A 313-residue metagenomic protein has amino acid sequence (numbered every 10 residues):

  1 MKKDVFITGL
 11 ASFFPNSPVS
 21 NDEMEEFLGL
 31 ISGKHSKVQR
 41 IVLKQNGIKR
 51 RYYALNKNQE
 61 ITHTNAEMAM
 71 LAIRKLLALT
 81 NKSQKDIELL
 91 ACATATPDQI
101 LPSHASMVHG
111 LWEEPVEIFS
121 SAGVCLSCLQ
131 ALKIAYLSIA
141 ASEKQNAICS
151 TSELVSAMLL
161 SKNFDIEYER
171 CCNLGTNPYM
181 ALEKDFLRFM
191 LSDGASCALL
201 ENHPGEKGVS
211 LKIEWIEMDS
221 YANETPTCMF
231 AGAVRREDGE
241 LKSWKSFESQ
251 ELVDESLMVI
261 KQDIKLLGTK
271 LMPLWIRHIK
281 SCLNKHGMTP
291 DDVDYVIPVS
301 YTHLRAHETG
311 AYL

Functional and structural regions predicted by a protein language model:
M1-H63, T176-T269, R277: Condensing-enzyme catalytic core mediating Claisen C-C bond formation in acyl metabolism
V19, L101-S103, L132-K133, M158-N163: Short acidic, glycine/serine/threonine-rich loops at helix termini
Q39, L43-Y53, I61-N65, T94-N146 (+1 more regions): Conserved catalytic cysteine-centered active-site region of acyl-thioester-dependent Claisen-condensing enzymes
A72-I87, H278-D292: Phosphate/pyrophosphate-binding loops at sites that engage ATP/ADP/AMP, CoA/4′-phosphopantetheine, polyphosphate
D86-A93, D292-V299: Short glycine-rich phosphate-binding loop at a beta-alpha junction
A93-D98, A122-C128, T151-S156, D219-Y221 (+1 more regions): Acidic, glycine-rich active-site loops and adjacent beta-strand->loop/helix elements that engage anionic groups
E143-D165, Y221-M229: Acyl-CoA/ACP chain-elongation machinery
T302-T309: Conserved small/polar residues in nucleotide/adenosyl-binding loops
